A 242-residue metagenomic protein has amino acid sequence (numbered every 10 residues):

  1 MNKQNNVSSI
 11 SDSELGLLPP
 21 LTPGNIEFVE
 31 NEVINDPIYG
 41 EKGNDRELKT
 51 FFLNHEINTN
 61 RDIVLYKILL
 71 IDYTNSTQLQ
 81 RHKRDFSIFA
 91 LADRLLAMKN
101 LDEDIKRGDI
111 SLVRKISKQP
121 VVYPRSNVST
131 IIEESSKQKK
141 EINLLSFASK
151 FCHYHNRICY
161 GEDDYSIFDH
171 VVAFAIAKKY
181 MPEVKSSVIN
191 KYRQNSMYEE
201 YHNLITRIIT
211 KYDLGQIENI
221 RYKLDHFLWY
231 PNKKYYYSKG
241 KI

Functional and structural regions predicted by a protein language model:
M1-K140, R157-I242: An N-terminal alpha-helical hairpin/helix-loop-helix interaction module that forms a charged, gly/pro-flexible surface
F147-H153: Short hydrophobic alpha-helical segments that form membrane-spanning helices or hydrophobic packing faces of helical
